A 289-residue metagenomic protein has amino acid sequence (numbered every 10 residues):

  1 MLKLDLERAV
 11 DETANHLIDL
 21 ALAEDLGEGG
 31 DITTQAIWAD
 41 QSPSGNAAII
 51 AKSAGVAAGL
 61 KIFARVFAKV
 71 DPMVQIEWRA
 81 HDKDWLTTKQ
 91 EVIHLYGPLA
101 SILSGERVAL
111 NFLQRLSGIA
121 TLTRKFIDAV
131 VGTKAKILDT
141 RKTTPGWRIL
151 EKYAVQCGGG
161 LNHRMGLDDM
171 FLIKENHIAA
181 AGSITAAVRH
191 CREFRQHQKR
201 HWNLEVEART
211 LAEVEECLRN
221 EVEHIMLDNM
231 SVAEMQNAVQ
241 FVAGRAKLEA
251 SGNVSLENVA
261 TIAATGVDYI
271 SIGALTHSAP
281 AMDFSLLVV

Functional and structural regions predicted by a protein language model:
L2-R209, E213-N220, H224, Q236-F241 (+3 more regions): Acidic/glycine-rich phosphate/pyrophosphate-binding loops and surrounding catalytic core that coordinate Mg2+
H224-V232: Extended hydrophobic secondary-structure segments
N229, G252, A274-L275: Short secondary-structure boundary segments
S285-V289: Active-site loop ensemble at the mouth of alpha/beta enzyme cores that anchors a bound cofactor
